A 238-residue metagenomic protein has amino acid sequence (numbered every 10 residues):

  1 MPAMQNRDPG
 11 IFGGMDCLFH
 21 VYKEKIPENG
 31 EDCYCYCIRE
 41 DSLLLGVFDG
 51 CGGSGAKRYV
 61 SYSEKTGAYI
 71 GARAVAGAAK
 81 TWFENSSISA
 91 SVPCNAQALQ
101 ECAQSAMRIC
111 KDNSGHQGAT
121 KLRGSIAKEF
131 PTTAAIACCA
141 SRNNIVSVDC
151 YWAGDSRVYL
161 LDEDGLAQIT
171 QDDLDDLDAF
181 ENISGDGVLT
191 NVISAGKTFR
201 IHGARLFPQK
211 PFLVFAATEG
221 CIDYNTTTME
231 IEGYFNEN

Functional and structural regions predicted by a protein language model:
M1-N238: PP2C/PPM-type serine/threonine phosphatase catalytic domain
